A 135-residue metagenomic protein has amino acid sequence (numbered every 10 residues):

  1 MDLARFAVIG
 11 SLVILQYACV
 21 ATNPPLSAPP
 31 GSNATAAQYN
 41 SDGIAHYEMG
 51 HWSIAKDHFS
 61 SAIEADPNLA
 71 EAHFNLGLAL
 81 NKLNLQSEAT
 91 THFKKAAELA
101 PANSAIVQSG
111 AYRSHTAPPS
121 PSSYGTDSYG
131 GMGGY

Functional and structural regions predicted by a protein language model:
L15-A34: Bacterial Sec signal peptide processing site at the extreme N-terminus
S41, N75, S109-G110: Canonical tetratricopeptide repeat
E48-M49, K82-L83, H115-P118: Register position in tetratricopeptide repeats
